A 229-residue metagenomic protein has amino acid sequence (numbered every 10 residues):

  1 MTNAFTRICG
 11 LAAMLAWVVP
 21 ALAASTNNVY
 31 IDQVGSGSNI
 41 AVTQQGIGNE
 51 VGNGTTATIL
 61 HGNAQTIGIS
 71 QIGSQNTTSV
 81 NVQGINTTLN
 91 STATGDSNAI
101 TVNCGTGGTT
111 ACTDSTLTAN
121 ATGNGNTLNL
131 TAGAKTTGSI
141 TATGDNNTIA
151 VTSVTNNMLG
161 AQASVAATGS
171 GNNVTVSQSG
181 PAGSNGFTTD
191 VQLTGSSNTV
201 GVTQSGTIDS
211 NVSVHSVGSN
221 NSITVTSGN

Functional and structural regions predicted by a protein language model:
M1-C9: Bacterial N-terminal signal peptides that target proteins for export
R7, W17-S25: Sec/Tat signal peptide C-region and signal peptidase I cleavage site
A24-N229: Low-complexity repeat regions of mature extracellularly deployed or surface/particle-associated proteins
